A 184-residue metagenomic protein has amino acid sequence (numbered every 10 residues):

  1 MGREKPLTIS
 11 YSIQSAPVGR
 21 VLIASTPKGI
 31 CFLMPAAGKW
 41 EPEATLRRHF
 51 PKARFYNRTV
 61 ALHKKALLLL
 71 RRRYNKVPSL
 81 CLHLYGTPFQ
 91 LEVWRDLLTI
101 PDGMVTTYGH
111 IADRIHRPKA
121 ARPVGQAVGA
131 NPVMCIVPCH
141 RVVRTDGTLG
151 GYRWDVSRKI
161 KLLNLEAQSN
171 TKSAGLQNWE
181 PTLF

Functional and structural regions predicted by a protein language model:
M1-K119, L165-F184: Basic nucleic-acid-binding alpha-helical/helix-turn surface characteristic of O6-alkylguanine DNA
K119-I160: Short glycine/serine-rich loop segments
